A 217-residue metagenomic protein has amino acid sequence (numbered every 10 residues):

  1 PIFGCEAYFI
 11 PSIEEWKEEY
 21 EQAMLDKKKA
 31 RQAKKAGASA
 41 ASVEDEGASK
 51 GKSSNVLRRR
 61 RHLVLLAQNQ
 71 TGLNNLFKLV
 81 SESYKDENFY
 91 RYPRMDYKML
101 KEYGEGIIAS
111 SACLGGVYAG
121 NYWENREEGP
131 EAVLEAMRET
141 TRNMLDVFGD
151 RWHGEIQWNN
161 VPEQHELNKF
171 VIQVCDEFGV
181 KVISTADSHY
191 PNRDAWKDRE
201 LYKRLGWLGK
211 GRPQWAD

Functional and structural regions predicted by a protein language model:
P1-D217: Phosphodiester-processing cores and adjacent nucleic acid-binding clamps
